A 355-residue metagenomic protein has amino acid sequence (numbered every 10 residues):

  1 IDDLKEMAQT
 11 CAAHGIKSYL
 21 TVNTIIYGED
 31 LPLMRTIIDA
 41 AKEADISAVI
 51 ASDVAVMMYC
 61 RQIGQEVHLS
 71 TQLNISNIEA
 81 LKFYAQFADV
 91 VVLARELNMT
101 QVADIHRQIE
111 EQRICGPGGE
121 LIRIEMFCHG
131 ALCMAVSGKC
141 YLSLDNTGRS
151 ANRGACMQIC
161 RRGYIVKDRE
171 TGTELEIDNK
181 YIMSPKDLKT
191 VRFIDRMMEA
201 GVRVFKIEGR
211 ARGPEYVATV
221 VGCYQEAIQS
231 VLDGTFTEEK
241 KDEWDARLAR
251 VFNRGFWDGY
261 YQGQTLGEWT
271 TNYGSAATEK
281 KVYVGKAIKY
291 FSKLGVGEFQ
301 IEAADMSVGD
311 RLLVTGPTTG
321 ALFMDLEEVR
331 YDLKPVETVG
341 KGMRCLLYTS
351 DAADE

Functional and structural regions predicted by a protein language model:
I1-I75, E79-A80, V92, T100-K206 (+2 more regions): Active-site pocket-lining/capping segments in soluble small-molecule metabolic enzymes
F87: Active-site groove signature of glycoside hydrolases
Y348-D354: Conserved small/polar residues in nucleotide/adenosyl-binding loops
